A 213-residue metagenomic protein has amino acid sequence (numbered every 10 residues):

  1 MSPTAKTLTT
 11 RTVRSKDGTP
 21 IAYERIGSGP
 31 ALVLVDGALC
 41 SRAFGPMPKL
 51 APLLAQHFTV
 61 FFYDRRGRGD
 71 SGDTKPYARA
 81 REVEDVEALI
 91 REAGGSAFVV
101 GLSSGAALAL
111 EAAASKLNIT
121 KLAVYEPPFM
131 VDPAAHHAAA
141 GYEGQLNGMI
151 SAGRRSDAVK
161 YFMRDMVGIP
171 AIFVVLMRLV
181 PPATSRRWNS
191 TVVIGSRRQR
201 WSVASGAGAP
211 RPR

Functional and structural regions predicted by a protein language model:
K6, T12-G72: Conserved HGGG/HGGXW glycine-rich cap/lid loop of the alpha/beta-hydrolase fold
D36-A43, R65-R68, Y77, V99-L110: Short, conserved structural micro-motifs that define repeat-unit consensus positions and nucleotide-binding loops
P48-P52, L146, R211-P212: Short amphipathic alpha-helical segments and helix-helix/interface helices
P52, F61-V100: Active-site loop/oxyanion-hole signature of alpha/beta-hydrolase fold enzymes
P52, Q56, A88, E111-S115: Short, well-ordered alpha-helices that flank and scaffold nucleotide-derived cofactor binding pockets
G95-A135: Conserved hydrolase catalytic core segment
P127, V131-S185, Q199-R200: Helix-rich cap/lid subdomain of alpha/beta-hydrolase
R187-R213: Conserved serine/cysteine hydrolase catalytic core
